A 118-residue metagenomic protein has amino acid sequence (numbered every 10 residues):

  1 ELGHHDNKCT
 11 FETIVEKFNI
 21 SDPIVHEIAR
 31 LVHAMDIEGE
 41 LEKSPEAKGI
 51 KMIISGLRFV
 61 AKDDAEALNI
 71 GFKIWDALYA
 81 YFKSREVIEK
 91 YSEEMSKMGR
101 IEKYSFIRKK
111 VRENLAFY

Functional and structural regions predicted by a protein language model:
E1-Y81, E86, E93, G99-R108 (+1 more regions): Replace "Mg2+/Mn2+-dependent" with "divalent metal-dependent
